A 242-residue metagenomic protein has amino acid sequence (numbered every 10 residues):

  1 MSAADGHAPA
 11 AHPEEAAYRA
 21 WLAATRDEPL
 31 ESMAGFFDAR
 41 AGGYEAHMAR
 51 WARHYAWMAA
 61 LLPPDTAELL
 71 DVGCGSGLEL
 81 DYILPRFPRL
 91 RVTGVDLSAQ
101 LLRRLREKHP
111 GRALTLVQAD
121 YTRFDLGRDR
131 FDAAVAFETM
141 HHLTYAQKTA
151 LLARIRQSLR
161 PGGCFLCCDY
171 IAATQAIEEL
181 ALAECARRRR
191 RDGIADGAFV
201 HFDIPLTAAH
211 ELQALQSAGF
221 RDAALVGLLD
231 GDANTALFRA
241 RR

Functional and structural regions predicted by a protein language model:
M1-L30: N-terminal auxiliary segments of SAM/dcSAM-dependent transferases
T25-A52: Class I SAM-dependent methyltransferase Rossmann-like catalytic core, especially the SAM/SAH-binding loop
R50-D65: Conserved alpha-helix/loop element of class I SAM-dependent methyltransferases that forms part of the SAM/SAH-binding
L70, S76-R123: Class I SAM-dependent methyltransferase SAM/SAH-binding core
L126-A134: A short acidic, Gly/Pro-enriched loop at the edge of an enzyme's catalytic core that lines a small-molecule cofactor
T149-P161: A short glycine-rich, Lys/Arg-flanked "PGG" loop and its adjoining helix->strand segment in the class I
C168-A218, A224-G227: C-terminal alpha-helical "lid/dimerization" subdomain adjacent to the S-adenosyl-L-methionine
A218-R242: Core SAM-dependent methyltransferase catalytic element
